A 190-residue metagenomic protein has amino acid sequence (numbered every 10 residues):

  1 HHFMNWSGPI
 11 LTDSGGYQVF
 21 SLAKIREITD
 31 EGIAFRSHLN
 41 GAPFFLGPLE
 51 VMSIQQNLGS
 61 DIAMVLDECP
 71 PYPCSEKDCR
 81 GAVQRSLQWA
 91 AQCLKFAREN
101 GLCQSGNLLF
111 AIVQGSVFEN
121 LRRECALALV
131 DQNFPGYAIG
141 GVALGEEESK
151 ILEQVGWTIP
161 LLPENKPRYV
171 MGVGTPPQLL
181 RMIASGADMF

Functional and structural regions predicted by a protein language model:
H1-C103: Non-catalytic, usually N-terminal nucleic-acid engagement modules in DNA/RNA processing proteins
Q84-L87, F96, N100, Q104-F190: Glycine-rich phosphate/ribose-binding loops and adjacent secondary-structure elements that form binding surfaces
